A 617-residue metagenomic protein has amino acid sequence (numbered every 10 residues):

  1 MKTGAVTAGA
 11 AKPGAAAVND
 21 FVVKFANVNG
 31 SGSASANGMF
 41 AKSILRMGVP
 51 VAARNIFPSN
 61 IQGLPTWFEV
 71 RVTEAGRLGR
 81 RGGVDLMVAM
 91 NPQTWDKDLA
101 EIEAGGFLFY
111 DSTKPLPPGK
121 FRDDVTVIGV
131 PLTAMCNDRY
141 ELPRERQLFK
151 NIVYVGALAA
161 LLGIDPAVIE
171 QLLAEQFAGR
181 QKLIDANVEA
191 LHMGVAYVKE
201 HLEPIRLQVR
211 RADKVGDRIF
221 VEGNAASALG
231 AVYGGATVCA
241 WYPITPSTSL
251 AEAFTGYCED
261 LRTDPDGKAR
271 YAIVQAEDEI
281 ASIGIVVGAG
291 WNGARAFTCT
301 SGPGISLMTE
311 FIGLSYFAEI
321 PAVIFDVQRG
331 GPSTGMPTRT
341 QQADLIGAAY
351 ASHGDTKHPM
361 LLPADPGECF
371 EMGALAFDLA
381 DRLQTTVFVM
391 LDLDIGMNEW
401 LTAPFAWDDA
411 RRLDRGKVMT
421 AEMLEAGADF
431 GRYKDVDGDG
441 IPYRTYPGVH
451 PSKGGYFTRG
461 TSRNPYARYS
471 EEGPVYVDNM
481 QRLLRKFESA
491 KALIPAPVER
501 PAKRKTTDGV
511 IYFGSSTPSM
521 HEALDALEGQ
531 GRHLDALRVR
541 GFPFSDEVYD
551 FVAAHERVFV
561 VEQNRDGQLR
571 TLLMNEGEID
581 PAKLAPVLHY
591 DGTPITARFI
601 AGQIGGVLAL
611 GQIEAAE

Functional and structural regions predicted by a protein language model:
M1-G234, V238-A240: Active-site cofactor/cluster-binding pocket
K12, P50, E69-T73, M90-N91 (+17 more regions): Metallocofactor- and cofactor-centric catalytic cores in central/energy metabolism, strongly enriched
A17-I102, V238, T245-Y350, P359-A380 (+1 more regions): Thiamine diphosphate
F57-P58, A190, R211-D213, P246-S249 (+6 more regions): A glycine-rich phosphate-binding loop feature that marks nucleotide/adenosyl-phosphate handling sites
P58-I61, P115-P118, M135-C136, T248 (+6 more regions): Short gly/pro/ser/thr-enriched loop/turn and capping motifs at secondary-structure boundaries
A89, V130-T133, V155, E175 (+4 more regions): Conserved thiamine diphosphate
I102-L108, D123-V125, Y271, I320 (+2 more regions): A short helix->loop->beta-strand "cap" motif at the edges of active sites that frequently abuts
F220-A228, V232-G234, M372, F377-E617: Flexible, low-complexity linker and terminal segments
